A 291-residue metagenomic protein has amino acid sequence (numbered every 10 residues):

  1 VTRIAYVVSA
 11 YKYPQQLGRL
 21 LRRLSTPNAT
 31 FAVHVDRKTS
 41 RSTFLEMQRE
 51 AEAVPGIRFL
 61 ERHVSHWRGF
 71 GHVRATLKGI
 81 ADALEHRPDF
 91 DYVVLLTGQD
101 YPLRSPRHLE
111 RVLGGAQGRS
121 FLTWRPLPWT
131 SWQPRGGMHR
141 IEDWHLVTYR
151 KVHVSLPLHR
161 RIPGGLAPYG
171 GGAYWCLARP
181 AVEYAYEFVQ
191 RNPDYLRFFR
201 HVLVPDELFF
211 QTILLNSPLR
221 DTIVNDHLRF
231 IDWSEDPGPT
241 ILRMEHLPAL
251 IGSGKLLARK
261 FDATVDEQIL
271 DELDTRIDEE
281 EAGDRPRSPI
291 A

Functional and structural regions predicted by a protein language model:
V1-A291: ER/Golgi luminal nucleotide-sugar-dependent glycosyltransferases, focusing on the catalytic module
